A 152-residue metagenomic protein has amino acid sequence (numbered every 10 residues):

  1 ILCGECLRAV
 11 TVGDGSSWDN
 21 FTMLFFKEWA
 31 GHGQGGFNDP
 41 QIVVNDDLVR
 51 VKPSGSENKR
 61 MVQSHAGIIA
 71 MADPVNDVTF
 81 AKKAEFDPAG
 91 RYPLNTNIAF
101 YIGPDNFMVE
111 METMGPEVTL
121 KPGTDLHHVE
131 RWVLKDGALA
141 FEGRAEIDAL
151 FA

Functional and structural regions predicted by a protein language model:
I1-D125, E142-E146: A contiguous, surface-exposed recognition patch within enzymatic or periplasmic domains that forms
T96-I98, K135-A138, A152: Glycine-rich loops and low-complexity Gly/Arg-rich segments that provide flexible linkers or classic glycine-based
T124-G137: Short, hydrophobic/aromatic-enriched beta-strand segments in well-ordered soluble domains
E146-A152: Short peripheral tails and domain-boundary helices/loops at the edges of structured domains
